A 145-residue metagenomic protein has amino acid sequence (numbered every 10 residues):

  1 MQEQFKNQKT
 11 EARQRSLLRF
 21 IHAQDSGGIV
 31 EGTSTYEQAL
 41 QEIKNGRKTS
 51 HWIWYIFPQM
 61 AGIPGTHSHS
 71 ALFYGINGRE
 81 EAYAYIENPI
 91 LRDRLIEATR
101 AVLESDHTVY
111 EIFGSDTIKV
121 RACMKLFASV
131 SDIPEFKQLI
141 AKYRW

Functional and structural regions predicted by a protein language model:
Q2-Q14, C123-F127, S131-W145: Sequence termini and other peripheral, non-core segments
Q2-T33: Extreme N-terminal tail/first-helix region
I21-A23, V30-E31, E104, A128-V130 (+1 more regions): N-terminal alpha-helical modules
Q24-E42, T99-T108: Short amphipathic alpha-helical segments and their helix-coil junctions
Y36-R79: Hydrophobic/aromatic-rich, well-ordered segments within soluble, folded domains that form packed cores
K44, A61, L103, A128-D132: Hydrophobic/aromatic-lined pockets within catalytic cores
S68-Y83, E135-W145: Short alpha-helical "patches" and their helix-cap loops
Y83-F127: Mid-chain, well-packed structural core segment of small domains
